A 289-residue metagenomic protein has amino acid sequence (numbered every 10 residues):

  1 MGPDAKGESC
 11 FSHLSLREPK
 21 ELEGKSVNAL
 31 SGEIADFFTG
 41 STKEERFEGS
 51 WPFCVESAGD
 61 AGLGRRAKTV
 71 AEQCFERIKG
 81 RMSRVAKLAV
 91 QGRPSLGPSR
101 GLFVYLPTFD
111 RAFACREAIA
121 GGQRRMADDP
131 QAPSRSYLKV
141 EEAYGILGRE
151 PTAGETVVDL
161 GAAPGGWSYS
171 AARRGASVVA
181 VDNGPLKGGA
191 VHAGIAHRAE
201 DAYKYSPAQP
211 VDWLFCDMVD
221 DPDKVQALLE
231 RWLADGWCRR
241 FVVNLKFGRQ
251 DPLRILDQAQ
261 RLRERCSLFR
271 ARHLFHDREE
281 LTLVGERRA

Functional and structural regions predicted by a protein language model:
M1-A289: SAM-dependent transferase fold signal centered on methyltransferase-like domains, encompassing both Class I
